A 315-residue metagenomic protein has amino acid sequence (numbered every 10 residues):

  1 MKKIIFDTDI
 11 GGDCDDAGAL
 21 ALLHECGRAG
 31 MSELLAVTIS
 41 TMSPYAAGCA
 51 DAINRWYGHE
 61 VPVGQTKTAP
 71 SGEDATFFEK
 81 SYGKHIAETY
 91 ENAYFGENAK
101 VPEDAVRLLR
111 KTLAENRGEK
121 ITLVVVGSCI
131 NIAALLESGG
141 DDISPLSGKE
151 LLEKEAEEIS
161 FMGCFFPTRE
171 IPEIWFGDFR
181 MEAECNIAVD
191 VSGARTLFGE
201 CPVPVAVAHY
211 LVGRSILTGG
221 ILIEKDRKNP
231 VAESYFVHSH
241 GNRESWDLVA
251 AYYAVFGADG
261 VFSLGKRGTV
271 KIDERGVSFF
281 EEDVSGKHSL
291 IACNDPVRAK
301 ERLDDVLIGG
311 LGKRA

Functional and structural regions predicted by a protein language model:
M1-A315: N-terminal acidic, glycine/proline-rich low-complexity segments
